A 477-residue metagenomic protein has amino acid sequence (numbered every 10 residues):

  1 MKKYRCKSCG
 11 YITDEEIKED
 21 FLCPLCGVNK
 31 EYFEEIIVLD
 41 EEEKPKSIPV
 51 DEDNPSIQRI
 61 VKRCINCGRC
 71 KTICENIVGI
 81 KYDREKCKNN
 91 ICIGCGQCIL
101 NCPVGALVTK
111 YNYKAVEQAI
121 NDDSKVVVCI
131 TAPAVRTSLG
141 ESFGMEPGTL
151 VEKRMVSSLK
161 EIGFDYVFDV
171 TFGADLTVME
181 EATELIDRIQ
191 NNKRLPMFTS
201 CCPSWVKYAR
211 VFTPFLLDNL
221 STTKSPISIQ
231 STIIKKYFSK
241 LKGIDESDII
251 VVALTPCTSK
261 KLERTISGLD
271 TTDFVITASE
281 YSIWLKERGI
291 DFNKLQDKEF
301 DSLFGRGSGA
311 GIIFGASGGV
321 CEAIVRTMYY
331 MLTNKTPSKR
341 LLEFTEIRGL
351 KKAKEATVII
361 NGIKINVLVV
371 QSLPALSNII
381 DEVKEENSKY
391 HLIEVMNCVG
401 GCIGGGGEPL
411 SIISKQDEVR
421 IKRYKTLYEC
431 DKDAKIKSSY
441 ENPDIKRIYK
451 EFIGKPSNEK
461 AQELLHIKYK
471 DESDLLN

Functional and structural regions predicted by a protein language model:
M1, T13-K18, N54-Q58, R63 (+2 more regions): Short, flexible, mixed-charge glycine/proline-rich loop motifs that serve as phosphate/nucleic-acid-contacting
K2-K7: A short beta-strand micro-motif
S8, P24-V38, Q58-R84, I93 (+1 more regions): Iron-sulfur cluster-binding cysteine motifs and their immediate structural context in ferredoxin-like electron-transfer
C9-E16, V50-N54, K88-N89, K242 (+1 more regions): Short, intrinsically disordered, charge-biased short linear motifs at domain edges
E35-S47: Short, intrinsically disordered terminal segments enriched in charged and Pro/Gly residues
N90-I93, G404-G405: Short, surface-exposed loop/turn segments at secondary-structure boundaries that line and modulate
T109-N477: Iron-sulfur-associated redox domains of electron-transfer enzymes in respiratory and anaerobic energy metabolism
